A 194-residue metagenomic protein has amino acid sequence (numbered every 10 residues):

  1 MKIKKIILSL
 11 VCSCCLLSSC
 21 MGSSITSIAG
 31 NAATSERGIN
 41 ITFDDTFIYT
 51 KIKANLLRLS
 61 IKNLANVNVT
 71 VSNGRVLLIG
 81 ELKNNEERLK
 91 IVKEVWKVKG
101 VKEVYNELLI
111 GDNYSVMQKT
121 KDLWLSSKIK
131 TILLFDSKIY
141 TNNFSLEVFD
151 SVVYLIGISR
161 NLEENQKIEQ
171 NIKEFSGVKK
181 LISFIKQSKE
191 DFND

Functional and structural regions predicted by a protein language model:
K2-K5, V11, C15, S19-D194: N-terminal targeting leaders
